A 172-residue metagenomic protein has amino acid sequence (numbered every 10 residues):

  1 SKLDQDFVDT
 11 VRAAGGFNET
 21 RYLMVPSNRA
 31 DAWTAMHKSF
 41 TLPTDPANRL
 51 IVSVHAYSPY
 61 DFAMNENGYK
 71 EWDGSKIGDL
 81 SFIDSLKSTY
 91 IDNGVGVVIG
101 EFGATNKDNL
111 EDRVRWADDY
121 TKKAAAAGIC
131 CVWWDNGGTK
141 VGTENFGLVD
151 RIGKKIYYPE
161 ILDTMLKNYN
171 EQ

Functional and structural regions predicted by a protein language model:
S1, W72-K76, L110: Flexible, glycine- and charge-enriched loops at secondary-structure boundaries
S1-G68, D84-A104, A126-A127: Active-site region of glycoside hydrolase catalytic domains
F17, W33, W72, W116 (+1 more regions): A residue-identity detector for tryptophan
R29-T34, I77, T105-V114, T139-K140: Acidic-and-aromatic substrate-binding clefts and catalytic sites of carbohydrate-active enzymes
T44, N109-Q172: Aromatic-rich peripheral "rim/lid" segments of glycoside hydrolase catalytic domains that contact and position glycan
M64-G78: A solvent-exposed, charged loop/short amphipathic helix patch at secondary-structure junctions
D79-K87, W116-T121: Short, acidic/polar
